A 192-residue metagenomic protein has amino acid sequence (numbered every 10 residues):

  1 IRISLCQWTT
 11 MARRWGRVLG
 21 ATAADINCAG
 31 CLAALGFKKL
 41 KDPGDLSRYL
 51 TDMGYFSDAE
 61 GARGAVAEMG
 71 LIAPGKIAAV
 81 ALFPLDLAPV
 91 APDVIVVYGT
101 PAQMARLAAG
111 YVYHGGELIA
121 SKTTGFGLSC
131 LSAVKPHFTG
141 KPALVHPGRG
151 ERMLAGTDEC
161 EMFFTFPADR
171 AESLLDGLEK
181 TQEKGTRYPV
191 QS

Functional and structural regions predicted by a protein language model:
I1-S192: Acidic, serine/proline-rich low-complexity intrinsically disordered regions
